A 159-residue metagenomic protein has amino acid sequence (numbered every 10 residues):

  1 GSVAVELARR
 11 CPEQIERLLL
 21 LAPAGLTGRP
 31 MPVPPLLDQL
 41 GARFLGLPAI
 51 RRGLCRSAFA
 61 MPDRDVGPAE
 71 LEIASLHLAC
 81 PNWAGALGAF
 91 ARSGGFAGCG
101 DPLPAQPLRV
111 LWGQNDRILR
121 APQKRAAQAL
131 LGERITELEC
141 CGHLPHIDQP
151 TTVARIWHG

Functional and structural regions predicted by a protein language model:
G1: Catalytic nucleophile loop
V5-R10, I15-L45: Flexible "cap/lid" loop of the alpha/beta hydrolase fold
A22, A74, L87, V110-G113 (+1 more regions): Generic structural signal for small/hydrophobic residues in well-ordered secondary structure, especially within
R29-P34, P122-K124, D148-P150: Short aromatic-enriched loop/helix-cap "lid" or pocket-rim segments at secondary-structure transitions that line
M31, L47-L103: Conserved alpha/beta-hydrolase catalytic His-Asp/Glu region
P107-C141, I147: Conserved loop-alpha-helix segment in the C-terminal half of the alpha/beta-hydrolase fold that carries the catalytic
I147-G159: Post-His helix in hydrolase/transferase enzymes
